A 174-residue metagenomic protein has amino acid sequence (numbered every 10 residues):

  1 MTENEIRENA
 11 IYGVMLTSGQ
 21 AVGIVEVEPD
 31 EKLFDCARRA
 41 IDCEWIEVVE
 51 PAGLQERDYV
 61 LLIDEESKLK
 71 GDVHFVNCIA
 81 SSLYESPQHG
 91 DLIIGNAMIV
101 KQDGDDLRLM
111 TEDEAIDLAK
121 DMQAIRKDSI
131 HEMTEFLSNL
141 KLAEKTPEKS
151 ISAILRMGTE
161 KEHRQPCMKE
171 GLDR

Functional and structural regions predicted by a protein language model:
T2-G19, V25-E148, T159: N-terminal nucleophile
K149-R174: Non-Sec secretion/translocation targeting segments of pathogen effectors
